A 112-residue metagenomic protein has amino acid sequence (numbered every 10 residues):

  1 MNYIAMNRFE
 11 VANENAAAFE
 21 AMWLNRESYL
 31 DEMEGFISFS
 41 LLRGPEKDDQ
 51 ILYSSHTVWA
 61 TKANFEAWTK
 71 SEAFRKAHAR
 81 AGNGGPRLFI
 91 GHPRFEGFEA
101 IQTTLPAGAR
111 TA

Functional and structural regions predicted by a protein language model:
N2, S40-L52, A79-A112: Glycine-rich beta-strand-turn "strand-cap" elements at beta-sheet edges
Y3-E10, S40-S71: Short, well-ordered beta-strand segments in beta-rich or mixed alpha/beta enzyme and ligand-binding folds
V11-E20: Short, surface-exposed ligand-recognition loops at beta-strand->loop->(often short) alpha-helix junctions that present
N15-A16, E27-E32, R43-E46: Intrinsically disordered, low-complexity segments enriched in polar/charged residues with Gly/Pro, especially when
A18, L24, A77, A107-R110: Residue-level signature of transmembrane alpha-helix interfaces in integral membrane proteins
N25-I37, V58-E96: An amphipathic, aromatic/His-enriched active-site/gating alpha helix that lines ligand/cofactor pockets
